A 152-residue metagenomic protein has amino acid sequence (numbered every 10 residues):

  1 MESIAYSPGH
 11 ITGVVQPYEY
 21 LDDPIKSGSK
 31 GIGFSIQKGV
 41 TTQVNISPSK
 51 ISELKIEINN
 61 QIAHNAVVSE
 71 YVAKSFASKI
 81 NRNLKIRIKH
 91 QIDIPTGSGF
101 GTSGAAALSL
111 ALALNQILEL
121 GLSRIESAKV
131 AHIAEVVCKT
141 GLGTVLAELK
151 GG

Functional and structural regions predicted by a protein language model:
M1-G97, L120, G151: ATP-binding N-lobe of GHMP and related small-molecule kinases
P17, G39, A107-S109, K139: Ubiquitous "structural anchor" signal
F100-R124: DPxDG-like acidic metal-binding loop motif
R124-G152: ATP-dependent small-molecule kinase catalytic core of the GHMP/sugar-kinase superfamily and closely related
